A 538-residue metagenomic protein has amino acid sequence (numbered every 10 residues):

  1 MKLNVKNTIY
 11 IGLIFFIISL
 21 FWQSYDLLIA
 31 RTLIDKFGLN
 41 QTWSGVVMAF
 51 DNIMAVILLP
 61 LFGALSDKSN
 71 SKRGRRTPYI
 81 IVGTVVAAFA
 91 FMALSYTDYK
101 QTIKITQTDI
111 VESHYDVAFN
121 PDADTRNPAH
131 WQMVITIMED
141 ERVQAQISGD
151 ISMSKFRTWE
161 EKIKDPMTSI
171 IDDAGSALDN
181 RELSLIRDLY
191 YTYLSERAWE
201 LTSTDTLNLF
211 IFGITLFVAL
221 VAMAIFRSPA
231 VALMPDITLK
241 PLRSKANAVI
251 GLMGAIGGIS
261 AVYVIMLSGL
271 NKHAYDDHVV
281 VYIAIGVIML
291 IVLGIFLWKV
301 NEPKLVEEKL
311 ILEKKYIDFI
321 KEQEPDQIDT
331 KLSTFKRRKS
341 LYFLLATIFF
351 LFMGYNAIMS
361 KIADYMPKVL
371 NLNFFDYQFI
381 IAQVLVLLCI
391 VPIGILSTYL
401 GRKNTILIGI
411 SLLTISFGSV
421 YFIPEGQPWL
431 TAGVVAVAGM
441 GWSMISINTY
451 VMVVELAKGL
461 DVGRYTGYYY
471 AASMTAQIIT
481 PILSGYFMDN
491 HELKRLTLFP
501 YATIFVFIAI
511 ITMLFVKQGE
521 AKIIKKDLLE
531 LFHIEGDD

Functional and structural regions predicted by a protein language model:
M1-N4, E200-L201, V306-L345, E530-D538: Juxtamembrane intracellular "pre-TM" segments in multi-pass secondary transporters
L27-T42, I358-D376: Short amphipathic helix-loop junctions that connect adjacent transmembrane helices in Major Facilitator Superfamily/SLC
F50-V56, S244-G269, Y470-P481: Glycine-rich segments within core transmembrane alpha-helices of 12-TM secondary carriers
I57-R73, C389-R402, M488: Helix-to-loop junctions at the C-terminal end of transmembrane segments in multipass secondary transporters
K68-T84, Y399-I410: Cytoplasmic membrane-interface "Motif A"-like loop-to-helix N-cap segments of 12-TM Major Facilitator Superfamily
R75-T77, S176-A177, R181, A198-E200 (+2 more regions): A membrane-interface helix-boundary motif in multi-pass transporters
I81-T108, A177, R181-D205, S411-E425: C-terminal ends and interior cores of transmembrane alpha-helices in multi-pass membrane transporters/permeases
I225-T238, M444-K458: Intracellular juxtamembrane helix-capping segments at the cytosolic ends of symmetry-related transmembrane helices
